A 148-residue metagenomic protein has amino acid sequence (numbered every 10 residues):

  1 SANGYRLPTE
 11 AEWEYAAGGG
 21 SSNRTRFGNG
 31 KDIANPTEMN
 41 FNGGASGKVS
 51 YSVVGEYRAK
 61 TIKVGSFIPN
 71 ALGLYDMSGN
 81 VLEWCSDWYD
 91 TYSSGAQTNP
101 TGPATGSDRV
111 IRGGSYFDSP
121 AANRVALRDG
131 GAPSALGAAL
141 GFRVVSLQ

Functional and structural regions predicted by a protein language model:
S1-D129, L136: Functional-site microenvironments in short loops/helix caps that host divalent-cation chemistry
A138-Q148: Short, structured beta-strand segments at or near domain termini in extracellular proteins/domains
